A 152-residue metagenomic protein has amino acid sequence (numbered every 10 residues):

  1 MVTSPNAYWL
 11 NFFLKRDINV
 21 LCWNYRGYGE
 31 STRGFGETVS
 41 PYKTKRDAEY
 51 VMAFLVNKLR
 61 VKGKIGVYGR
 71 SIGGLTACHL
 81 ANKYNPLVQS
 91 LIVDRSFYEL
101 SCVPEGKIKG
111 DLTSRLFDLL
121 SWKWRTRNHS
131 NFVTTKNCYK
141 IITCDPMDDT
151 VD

Functional and structural regions predicted by a protein language model:
M1-C22: Short, surface-exposed "cap/lid" segments of acyl-processing enzymes
A7, E49-M52, G74-N82: Short, hydrophobic alpha-helix immediately C-terminal to the catalytic nucleophile
D17-I18, K62-K64, C138-Y139: Short coil/turn segments at beta-strand junctions that form active-site/ligand-binding loops
N24-G29, F97: Short beta-to-alpha linker loops that shape the active-site pocket of alpha/beta-hydrolase fold enzymes
Y28-L59: Catalytic nucleophile-loop/oxyanion-hole region of alpha/beta-hydrolase and closely related hydrolase-like folds
L59-S71: Alpha/beta-hydrolase fold nucleophile elbow
T76-N137: Hydrolase active-site cap/lid region
T135-K136, I141-C144, D148: Short beta-strand/loop motif that positions the catalytic acidic residue of the alpha/beta-hydrolase fold
